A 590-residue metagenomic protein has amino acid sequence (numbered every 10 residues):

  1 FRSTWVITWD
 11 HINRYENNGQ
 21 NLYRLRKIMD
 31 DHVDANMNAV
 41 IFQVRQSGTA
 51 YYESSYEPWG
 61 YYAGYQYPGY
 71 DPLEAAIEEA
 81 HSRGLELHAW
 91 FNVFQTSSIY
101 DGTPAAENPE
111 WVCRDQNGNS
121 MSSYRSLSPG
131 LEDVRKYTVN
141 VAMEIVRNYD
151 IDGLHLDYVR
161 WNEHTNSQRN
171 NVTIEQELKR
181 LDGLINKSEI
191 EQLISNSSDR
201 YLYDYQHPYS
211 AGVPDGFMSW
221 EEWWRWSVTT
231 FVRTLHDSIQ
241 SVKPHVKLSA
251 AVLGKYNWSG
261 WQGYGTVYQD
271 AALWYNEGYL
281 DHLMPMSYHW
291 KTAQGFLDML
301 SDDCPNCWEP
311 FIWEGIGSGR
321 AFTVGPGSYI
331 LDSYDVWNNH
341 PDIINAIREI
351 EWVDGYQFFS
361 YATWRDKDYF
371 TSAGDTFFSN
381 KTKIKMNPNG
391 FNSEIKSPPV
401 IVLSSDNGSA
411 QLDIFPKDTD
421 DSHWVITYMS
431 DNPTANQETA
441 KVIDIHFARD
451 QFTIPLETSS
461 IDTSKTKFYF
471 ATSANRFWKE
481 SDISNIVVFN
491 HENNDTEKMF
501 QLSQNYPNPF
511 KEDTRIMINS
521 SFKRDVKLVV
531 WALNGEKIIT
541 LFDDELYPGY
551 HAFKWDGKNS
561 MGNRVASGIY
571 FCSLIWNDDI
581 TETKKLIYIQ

Functional and structural regions predicted by a protein language model:
W5-I7, H11-G19, H88-N148: Active-site-adjacent "subsite" loops/lids of carbohydrate-active enzymes
Y23-T49, Y149-I151, L280-H282: Catalytic domains of carbohydrate-active enzymes, especially glycoside hydrolases
R114-L280, M286-H289: Polysaccharide-binding and catalytic clefts of secreted carbohydrate-active enzymes
A271, N276-L297, W308-N392: Substrate-binding cleft of secreted/luminal carbohydrate-active enzymes
S409-D413, H491-Y506, F510-A532, T540-D543 (+2 more regions): Glycine-centered coil/turn sites that cap beta-strands in beta-rich domains
S459-K479: Beta-strand-rich modules
R476-E492: Extracellular fibronectin type III
K554, N563-Q590: C-terminal tail/sorting-segment detector
